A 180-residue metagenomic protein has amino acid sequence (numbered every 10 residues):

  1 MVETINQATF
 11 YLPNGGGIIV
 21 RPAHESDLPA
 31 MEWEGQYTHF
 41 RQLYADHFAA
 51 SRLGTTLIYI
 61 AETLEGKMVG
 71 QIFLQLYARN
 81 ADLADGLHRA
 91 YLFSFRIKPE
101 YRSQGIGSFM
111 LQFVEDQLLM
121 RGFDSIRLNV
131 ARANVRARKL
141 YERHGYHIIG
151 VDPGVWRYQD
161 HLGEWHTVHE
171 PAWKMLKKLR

Functional and structural regions predicted by a protein language model:
E3-G16, P22-E100, L111-Q112, Q117 (+1 more regions): Acetyl-CoA-dependent GNAT
Y11, D124, A131-V135, R143-G150 (+1 more regions): C-terminal "cap" of GNAT-fold acetyltransferases
K98-E100, Q104, R132-A133: Active-site acidic-Proline motif in GNAT/NAT acetyltransferases
S103-D116, K139-R143: Conserved acetyl-CoA-binding loop-helix of GNAT-fold acetyltransferases
Q104, R121-D124: Short coil/turn segments at alpha/beta junctions that flank glycine-rich nucleotide-binding fingerprints
E115, L128-V130: Short acidic/polar micro-motifs centered on Gly/Asp/Asn
